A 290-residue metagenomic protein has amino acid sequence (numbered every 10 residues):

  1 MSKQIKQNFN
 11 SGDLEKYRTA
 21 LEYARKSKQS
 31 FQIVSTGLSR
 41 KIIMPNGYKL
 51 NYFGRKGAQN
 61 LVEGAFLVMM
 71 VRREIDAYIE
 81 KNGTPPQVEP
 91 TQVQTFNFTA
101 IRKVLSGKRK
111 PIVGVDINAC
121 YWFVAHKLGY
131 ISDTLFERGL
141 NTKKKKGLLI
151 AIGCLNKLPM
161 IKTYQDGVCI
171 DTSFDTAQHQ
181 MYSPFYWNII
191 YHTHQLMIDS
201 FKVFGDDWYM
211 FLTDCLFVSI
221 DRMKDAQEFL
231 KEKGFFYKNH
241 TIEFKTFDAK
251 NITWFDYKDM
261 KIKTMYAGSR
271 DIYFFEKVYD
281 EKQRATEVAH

Functional and structural regions predicted by a protein language model:
M1-H290: Conserved acidic
